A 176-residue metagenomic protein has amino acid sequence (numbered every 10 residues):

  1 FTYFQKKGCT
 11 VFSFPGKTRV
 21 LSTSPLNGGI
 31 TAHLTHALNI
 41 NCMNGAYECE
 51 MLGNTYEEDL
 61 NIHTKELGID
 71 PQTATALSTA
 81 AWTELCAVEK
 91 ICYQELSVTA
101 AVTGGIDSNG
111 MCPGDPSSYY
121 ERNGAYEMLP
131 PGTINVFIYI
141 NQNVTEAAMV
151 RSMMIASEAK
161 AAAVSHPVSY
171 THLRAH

Functional and structural regions predicted by a protein language model:
F1-T2: Short, Gly/Pro- and small/polar-rich lid/capping loops
K6-G8, F12-H166: Glycine-rich anion/phosphate-binding loop at the beta-strand->alpha-helix junction
T171-H176: Conserved small/polar residues in nucleotide/adenosyl-binding loops
